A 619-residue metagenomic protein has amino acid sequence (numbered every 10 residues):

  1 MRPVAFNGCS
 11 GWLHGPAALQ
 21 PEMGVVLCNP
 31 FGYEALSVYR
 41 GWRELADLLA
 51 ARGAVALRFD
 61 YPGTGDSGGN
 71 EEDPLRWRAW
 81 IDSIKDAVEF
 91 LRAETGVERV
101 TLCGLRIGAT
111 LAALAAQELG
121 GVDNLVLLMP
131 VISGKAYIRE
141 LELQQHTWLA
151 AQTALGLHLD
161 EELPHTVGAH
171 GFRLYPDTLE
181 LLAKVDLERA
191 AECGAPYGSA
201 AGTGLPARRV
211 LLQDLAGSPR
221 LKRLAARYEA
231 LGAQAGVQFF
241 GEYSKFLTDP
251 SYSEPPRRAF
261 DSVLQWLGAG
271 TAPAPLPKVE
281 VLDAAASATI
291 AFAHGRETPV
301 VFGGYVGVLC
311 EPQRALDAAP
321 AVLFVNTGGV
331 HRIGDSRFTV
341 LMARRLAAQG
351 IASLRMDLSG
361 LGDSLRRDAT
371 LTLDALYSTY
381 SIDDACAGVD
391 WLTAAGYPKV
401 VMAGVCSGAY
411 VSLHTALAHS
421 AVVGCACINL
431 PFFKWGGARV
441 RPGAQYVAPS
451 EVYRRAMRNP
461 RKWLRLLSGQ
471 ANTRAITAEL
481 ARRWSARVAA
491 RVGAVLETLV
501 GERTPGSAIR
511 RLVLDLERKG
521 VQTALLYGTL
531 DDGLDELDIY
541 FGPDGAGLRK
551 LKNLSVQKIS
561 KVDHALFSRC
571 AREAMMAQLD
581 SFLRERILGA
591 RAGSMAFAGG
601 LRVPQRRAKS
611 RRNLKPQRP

Functional and structural regions predicted by a protein language model:
M1-M23, A269-P320, S568: N-terminal cap/lid segment of alpha/beta-hydrolase-fold proteins
A17-D60, P312-D357, R367: Short, surface-exposed "cap/lid" segments of acyl-processing enzymes
D60-L75, M356-L373: Glycine-rich "HGGG/HGxG" loop immediately N-terminal to the catalytic nucleophile of the alpha/beta-hydrolase
D73-E94, T372-A394: Alpha/beta-hydrolase active-site loop
L75, G120-F260, L264, A421-M576: The alpha/beta-hydrolase serine catalytic core
T101-G104, V126-L128, M402-G404, I428: Short beta-strand immediately N-terminal to the catalytic nucleophile in serine-hydrolase-like folds
C103-A112, A403-S412: Gly/Ala-rich beta-loop-alpha elbow adjacent to hydrolase catalytic centers
K245-F292, S560-P619: Catalytic active-site module of serine/aspartate enzymes centered on a nucleophile-bearing elbow/loop
